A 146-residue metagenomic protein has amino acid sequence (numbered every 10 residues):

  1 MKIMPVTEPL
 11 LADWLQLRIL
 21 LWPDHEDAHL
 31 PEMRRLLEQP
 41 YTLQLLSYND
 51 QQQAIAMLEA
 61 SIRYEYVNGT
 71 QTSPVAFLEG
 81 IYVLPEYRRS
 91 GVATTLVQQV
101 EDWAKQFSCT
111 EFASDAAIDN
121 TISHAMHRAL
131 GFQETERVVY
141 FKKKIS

Functional and structural regions predicted by a protein language model:
M1-W14: A short beta-loop-alpha structural element at the N-terminal edge of CoA-dependent acyl/N-acetyltransferase catalytic
L11, L15-A28, Y66: Helix-loop element at the rim of GNAT/NAT acetyltransferase active sites that forms part of the acceptor-substrate
H25-N49, E59: Active-site rim helix/loop that mediates acceptor-substrate recognition in acyltransferases
L46, Q53-I62, F77, Y82: Conserved beta-strand in the GNAT
Q71-P85, V139: Conserved acetyl-CoA binding element of GNAT-fold acetyltransferases
V83, R89-D102, A129: Conserved acetyl-CoA-binding loop-helix of GNAT-fold acetyltransferases
T94, Q106, I118-E136: Conserved active-site alpha-helix within GNAT-family acetyltransferase domains
V97, A104-A116: Conserved GNAT acetyl-CoA-binding A-motif
